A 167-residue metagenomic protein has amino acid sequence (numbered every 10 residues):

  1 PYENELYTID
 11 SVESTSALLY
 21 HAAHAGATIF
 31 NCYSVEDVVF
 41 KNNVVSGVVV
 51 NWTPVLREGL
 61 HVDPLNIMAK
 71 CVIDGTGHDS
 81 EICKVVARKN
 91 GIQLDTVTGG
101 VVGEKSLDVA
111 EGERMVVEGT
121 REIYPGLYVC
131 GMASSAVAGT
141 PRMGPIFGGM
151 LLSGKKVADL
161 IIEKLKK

Functional and structural regions predicted by a protein language model:
P1-K167: Residues forming the flavin
